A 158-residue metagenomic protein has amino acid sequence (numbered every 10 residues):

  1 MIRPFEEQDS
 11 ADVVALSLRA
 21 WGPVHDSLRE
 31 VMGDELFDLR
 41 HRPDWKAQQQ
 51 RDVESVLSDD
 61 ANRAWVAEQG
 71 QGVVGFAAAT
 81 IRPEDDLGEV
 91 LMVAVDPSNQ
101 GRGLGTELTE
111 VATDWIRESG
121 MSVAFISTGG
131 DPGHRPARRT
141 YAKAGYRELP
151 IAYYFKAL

Functional and structural regions predicted by a protein language model:
P4-L91, D96, T109, W115 (+1 more regions): Acetyl-CoA-dependent GNAT
E84, G129, Y154: Residue-level "edge-of-site" marker
L87, V123-F125: Structural preference for beta-strand elements that scaffold enzyme active sites
L91, S127, A152: A cross-family glycoside hydrolase active-site/sugar-binding cleft signature
M92-V95, G101-D114, E118, R139 (+1 more regions): Conserved acetyl-CoA-binding loop-helix of GNAT-fold acetyltransferases
P97-Q100, F125-A137, A157-L158: Conserved beta-strand-loop-alpha-helix junction that forms the acyl-donor binding cleft
Y141-I151: Conserved acetyl-CoA-binding loop of GNAT-fold acetyltransferases
